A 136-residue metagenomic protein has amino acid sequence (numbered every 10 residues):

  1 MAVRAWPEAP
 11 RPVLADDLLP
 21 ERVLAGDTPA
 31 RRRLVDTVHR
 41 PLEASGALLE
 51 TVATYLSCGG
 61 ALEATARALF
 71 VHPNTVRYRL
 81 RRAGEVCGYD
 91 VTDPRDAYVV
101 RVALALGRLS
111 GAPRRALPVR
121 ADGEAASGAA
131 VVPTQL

Functional and structural regions predicted by a protein language model:
M1-L136: Cytosolic nucleotide-utilizing catalytic cores of signal-transduction proteins
